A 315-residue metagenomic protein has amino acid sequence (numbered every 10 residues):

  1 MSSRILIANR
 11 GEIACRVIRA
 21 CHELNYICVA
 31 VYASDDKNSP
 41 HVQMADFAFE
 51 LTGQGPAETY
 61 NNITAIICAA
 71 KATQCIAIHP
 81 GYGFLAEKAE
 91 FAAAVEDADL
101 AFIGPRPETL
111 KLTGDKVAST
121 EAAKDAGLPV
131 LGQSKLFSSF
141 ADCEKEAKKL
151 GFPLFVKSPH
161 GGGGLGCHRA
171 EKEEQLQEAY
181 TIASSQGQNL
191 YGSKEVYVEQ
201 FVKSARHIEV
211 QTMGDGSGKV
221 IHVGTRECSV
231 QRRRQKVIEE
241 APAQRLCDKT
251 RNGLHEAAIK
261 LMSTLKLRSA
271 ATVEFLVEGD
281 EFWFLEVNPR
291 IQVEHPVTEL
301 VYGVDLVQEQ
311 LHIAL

Functional and structural regions predicted by a protein language model:
M1-A126, S138-K145: ATP-binding N-terminal substructure of ATP-dependent carboxylate-amine bond-forming enzymes
L6-L24, C28, F47-E50, K71-T73 (+6 more regions): ATP-dependent carboxylate activation and anion-phosphoryl transfer catalytic cores that bind Mg-ATP to form
Q133-S134: Conserved beta3 strand of the protein kinase N-lobe
K145-V156: Acidic/histidine-enriched active-site and ligand-binding environments that engage anionic O-linkages
G164-G166: A short acidic, helix-capping loop that chelates divalent metal ions and anchors anionic groups
